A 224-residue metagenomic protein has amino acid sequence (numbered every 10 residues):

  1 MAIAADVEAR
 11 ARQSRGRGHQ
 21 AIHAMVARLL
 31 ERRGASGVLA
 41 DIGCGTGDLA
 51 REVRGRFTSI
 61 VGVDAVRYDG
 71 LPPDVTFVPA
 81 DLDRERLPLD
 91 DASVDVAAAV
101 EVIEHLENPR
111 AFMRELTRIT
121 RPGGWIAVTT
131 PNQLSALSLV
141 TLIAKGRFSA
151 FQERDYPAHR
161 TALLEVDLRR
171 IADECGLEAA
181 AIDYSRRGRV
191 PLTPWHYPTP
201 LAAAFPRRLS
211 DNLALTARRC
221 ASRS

Functional and structural regions predicted by a protein language model:
M1-D90, V96-V100, R110-M113, V128-T130 (+3 more regions): Conserved N-terminal segment of class I S-adenosyl-L-methionine
E101-H105: A short His-aromatic
L116: Class I S-adenosylmethionine-dependent transferase superfamily signal
T120-I126: Short glycine-dipeptide loop
A127-S149: Conserved class I S-adenosyl-L-methionine
A144-R169: Conserved catalytic/acceptor-binding region of the Class I
I171-L177: A structural motif corresponding to the C-terminal end of an alpha-helix and its immediate exit/capping segment
